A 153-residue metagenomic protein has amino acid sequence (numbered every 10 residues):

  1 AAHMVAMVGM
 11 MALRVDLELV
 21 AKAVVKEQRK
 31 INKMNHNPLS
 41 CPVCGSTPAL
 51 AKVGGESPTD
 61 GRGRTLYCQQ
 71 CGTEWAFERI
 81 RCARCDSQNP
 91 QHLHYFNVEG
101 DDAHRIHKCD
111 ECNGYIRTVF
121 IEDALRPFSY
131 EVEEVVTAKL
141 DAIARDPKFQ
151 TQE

Functional and structural regions predicted by a protein language model:
A1-H3: Long, mid-chain structured domain cores
V15, A21-I143: Cys/His-clustered metal-coordination modules, chiefly Zn-binding fingers
K139-E153: Iron-sulfur (Fe-S) cluster-binding modules
